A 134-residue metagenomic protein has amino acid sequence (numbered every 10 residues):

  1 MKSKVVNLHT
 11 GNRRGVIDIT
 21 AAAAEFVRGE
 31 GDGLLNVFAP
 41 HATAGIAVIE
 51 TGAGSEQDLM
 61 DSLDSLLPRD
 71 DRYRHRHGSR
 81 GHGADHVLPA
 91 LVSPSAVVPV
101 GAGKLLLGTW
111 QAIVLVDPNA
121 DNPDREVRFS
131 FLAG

Functional and structural regions predicted by a protein language model:
M1-G134: Active-site histidine-anchored catalytic micro-motif
